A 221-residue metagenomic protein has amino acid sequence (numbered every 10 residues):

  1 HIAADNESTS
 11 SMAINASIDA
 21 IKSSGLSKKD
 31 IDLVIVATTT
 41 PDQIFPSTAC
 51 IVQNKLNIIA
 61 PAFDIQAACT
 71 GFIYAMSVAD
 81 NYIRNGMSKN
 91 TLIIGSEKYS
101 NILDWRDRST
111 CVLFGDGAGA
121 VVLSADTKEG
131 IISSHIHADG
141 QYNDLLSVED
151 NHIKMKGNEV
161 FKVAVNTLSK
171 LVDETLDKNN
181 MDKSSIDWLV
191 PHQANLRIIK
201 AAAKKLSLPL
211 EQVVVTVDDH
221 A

Functional and structural regions predicted by a protein language model:
H1-D32, E149-S185, R197-L206: Conserved active-site "lid/cap" helical segment
H1-N6, D107-N166, K170-E174: Condensing-enzyme catalytic core mediating Claisen C-C bond formation in acyl metabolism
A3-S11, T38-N90, K204-A221: Conserved catalytic cysteine-centered active-site region of acyl-thioester-dependent Claisen-condensing enzymes
D32-T38, L189-V190, T216: Short glycine-rich or small-residue beta-strand-to-loop segments that form or flank ligand, phosphate, metal/Fe-S
A37, Q66, T91-E97, G115 (+2 more regions): Short beta-strand segments
D42-F45, F72-Y74, Y99-L103, G140-N143: Short, well-ordered, mixed-charge alpha-helical segments that flank or form enzyme active sites
G86-G115: Flexible, glycine-rich active-site loops centered on histidine and acidic residues that chelate a metal or position
